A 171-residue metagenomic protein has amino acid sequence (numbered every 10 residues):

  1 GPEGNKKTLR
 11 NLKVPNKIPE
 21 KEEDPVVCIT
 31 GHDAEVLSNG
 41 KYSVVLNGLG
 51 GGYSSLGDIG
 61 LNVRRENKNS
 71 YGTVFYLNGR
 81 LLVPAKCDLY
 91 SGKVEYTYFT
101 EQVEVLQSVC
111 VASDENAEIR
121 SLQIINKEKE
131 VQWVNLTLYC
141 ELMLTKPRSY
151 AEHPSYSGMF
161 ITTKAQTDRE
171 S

Functional and structural regions predicted by a protein language model:
G1-N69, T167: Beta-strand-rich N-terminal accessory domains
R10-K13, C28, N69-D88: Structured N-terminal alpha/beta-domain signature that marks small ligand/cofactor-binding or signaling modules
V26, V45-G48, Y53-G57, E104-Q107 (+2 more regions): Short helix/loop capping segments that flank catalytic or ligand/cofactor-binding pockets
G40, V83-A85, Q132: Short Pro-Gly-centered flexible turn/kink motifs
L61-R65, Y71-N78, V94-Y96, E170-S171: Short polybasic amphipathic segments
Y76-A117: Extended, loop-rich substrate-binding clefts of extracytoplasmic carbohydrate-active enzymes
V94-Y96, C110-S171: Polysaccharide-binding surfaces and accessory modules of carbohydrate-active proteins
